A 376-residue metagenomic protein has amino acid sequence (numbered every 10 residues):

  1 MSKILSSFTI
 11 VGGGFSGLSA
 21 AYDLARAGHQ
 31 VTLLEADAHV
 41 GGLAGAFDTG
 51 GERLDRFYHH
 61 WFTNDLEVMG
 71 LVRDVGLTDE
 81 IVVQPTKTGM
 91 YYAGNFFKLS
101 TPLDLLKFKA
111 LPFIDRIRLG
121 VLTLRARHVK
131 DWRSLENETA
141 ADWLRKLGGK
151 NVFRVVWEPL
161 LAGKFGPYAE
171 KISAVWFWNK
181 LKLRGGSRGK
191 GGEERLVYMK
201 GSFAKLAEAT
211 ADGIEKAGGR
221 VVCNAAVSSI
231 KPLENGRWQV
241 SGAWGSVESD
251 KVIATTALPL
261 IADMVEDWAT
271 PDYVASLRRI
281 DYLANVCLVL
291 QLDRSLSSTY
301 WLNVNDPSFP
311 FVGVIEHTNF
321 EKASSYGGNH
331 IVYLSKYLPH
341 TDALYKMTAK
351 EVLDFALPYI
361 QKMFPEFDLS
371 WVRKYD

Functional and structural regions predicted by a protein language model:
S2-S16: Beta1/beta-strand and adjacent pyrophosphate-binding region of the FAD-binding site in flavoprotein oxidoreductases
V11, A25-T49: Glycine-rich FAD pyrophosphate-binding loop
S16, H39, P259: Conserved Rossmann-like nucleotide-cofactor binding loop
A20-H29, A217: A short, Lys/Arg-enriched amphipathic alpha-helix followed by its capping loop at the start of a domain
A27, A226-V332, K336-K346, K350-F367: Mid-domain catalytic core of redox enzymes that form a hydrophobic substrate pocket/lid adjacent to a catalytic redox
G50-W132, K146, P159: Dinucleotide-binding Rossmann-like beta1-alpha1 core, especially the glycine-rich loop that anchors the ADP
L111, G120-I230: Active-site/ligand-binding neighborhood in enzyme catalytic cores
P365-D376: A glycine-rich dinucleotide-binding beta-alpha-beta segment and adjacent secondary-structure elements that constitute
